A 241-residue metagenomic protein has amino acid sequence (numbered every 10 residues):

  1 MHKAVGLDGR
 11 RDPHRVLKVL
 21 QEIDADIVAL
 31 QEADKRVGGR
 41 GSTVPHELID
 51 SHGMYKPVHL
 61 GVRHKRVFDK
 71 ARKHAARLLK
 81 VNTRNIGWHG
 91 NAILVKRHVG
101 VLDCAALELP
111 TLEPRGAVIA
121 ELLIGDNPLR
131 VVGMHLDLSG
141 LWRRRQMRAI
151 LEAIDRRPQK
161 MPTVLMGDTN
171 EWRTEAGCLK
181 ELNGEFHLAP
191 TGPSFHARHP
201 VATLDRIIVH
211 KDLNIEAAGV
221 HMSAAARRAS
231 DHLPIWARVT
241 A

Functional and structural regions predicted by a protein language model:
M1-I27, K35-S42, D50-S51, Y55 (+1 more regions): Active-site regions of metal-assisted phosphoester/phosphodiester hydrolases, unifying DNase/endonuclease modules
Q31: Residues lining the SAM
V58-G61: Surface-exposed patches in mature extracellular/periplasmic domains of secreted proteins
